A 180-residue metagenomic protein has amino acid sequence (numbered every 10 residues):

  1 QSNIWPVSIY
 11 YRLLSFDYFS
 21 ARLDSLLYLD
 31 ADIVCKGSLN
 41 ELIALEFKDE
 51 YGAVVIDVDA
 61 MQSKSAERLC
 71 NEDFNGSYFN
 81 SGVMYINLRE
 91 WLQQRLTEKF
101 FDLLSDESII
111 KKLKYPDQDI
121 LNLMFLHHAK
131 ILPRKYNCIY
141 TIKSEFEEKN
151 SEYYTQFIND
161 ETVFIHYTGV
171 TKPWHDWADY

Functional and structural regions predicted by a protein language model:
S2-I4, R68-F74, N150-Y154: Short, P/G- and charge-enriched loop/turn segments at secondary-structure junctions
S2-P6, Q62, S108-I110: Short, flexible loop segments at the rims of nucleotide/cofactor-binding pockets, characterized by
V7-S8, N75-Y78, L113, F157-I158: A short catalytic or substrate-binding loop motif that flags glycine-/basic-rich loops and adjacent residues that bind
S8-Q62, Y78, V83-I86, L92-Q94 (+1 more regions): GT-A fold catalytic core of metal-dependent nucleotide-sugar glycosyltransferases, centered on the diacidic
R12-L14, G37-L39, R68-L69, E147-S151: Short alpha-helical segments and helix-capping/turn motifs at coil-helix boundaries
G52-D73, H175, D179-Y180: A short, conserved beta-to-alpha structural element at the edge of catalytic cores that scaffolds binding
K64-F79, V83-I86, E161-G169: ER/Golgi luminal nucleotide-sugar-dependent glycosyltransferases, focusing on the catalytic module
I86-Y180: A glycosyltransferase accessory/donor-loop signature
